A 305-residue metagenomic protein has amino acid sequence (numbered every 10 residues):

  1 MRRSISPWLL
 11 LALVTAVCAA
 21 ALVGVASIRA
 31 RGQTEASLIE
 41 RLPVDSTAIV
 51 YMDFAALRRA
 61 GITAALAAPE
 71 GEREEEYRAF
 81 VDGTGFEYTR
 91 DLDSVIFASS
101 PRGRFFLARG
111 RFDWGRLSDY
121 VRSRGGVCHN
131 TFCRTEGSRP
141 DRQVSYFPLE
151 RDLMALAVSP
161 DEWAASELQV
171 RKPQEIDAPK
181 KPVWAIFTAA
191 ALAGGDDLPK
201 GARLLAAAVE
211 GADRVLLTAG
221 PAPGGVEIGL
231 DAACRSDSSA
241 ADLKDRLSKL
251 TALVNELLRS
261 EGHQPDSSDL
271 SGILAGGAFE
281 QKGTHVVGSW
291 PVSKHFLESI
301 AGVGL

Functional and structural regions predicted by a protein language model:
M1-A16: N-terminal Sec-pathway targeting helices
A26-G126, P223: Long, low-complexity, Ser/Thr/Gly/Pro-rich intrinsically disordered segments that act as flexible linkers and assembly
R41-V44, F97-P101, S138-R151, P221-P223 (+1 more regions): Short, low-complexity cationic-aromatic patches
A48-V50, F106-G110, M154, D213-L217 (+3 more regions): One face of beta-strands
A60-G61, A68-T89, V127-E227, A233 (+2 more regions): An internal, short helix-loop-strand segment that often contains or flanks glycine-aspartate motifs
D113-D119, D237-K244, L297: Short, conserved charged micro-motifs
A241-Q281: C-terminal soluble interaction/assembly domains
Q264-L305: A cross-kingdom marker for long, charged
